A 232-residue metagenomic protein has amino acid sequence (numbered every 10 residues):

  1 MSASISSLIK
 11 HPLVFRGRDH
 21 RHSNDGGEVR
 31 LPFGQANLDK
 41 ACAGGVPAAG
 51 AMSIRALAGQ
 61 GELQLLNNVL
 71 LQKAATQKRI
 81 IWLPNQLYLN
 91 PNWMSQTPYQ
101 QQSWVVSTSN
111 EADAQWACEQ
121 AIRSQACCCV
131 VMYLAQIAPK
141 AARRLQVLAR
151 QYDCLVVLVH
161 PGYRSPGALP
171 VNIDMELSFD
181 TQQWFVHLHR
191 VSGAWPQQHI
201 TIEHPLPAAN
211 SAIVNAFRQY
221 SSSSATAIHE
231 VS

Functional and structural regions predicted by a protein language model:
M1-W82, Q86, Q96-Q100, G193-P196 (+1 more regions): Detector for small/aliphatic-rich hydrophobic stretches
L38, I54, V130, A149 (+1 more regions): Conserved RecA-like P-loop NTPase ATPase core
S53-R55, L83, V105-T108, V130-L134 (+1 more regions): Conserved beta-strand segments of the P-loop GTPase G domain that flank and frequently precede/overlap
L63-N67, Q115, A142-R143: Conserved strand-to-helix beginnings and helix N-cap segments that scaffold or border functional pockets
Q77-C128, I137-K140: Conserved inter-motif catalytic segment of the P-loop NTP-binding fold
P98-Q100, I122, L148, N172-L177: Short, hinge-like loop/turn segments at secondary-structure boundaries
A126-P166, V171, F179: A contiguous pocket-lining binding segment that forms or flanks enzyme active sites
H160-E230: Phosphate-binding/switch region of NTP-binding enzymes
